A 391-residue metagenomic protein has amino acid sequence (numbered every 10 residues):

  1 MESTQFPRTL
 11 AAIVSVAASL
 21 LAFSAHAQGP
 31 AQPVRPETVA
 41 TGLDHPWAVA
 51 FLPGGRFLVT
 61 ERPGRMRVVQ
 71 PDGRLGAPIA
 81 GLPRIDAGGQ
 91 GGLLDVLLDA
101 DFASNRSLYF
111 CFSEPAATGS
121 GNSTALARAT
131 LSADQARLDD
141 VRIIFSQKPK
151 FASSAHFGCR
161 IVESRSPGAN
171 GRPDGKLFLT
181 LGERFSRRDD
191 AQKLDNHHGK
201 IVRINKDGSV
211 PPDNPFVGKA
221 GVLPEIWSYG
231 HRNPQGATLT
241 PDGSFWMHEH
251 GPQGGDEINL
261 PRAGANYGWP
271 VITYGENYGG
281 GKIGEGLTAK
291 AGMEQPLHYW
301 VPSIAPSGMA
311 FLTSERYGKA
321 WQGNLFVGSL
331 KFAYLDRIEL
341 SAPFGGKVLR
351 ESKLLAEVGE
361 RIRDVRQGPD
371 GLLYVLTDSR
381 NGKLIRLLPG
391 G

Functional and structural regions predicted by a protein language model:
E2-V14: Bacterial N-terminal signal peptides that target proteins for export
A22-S24: N-terminal signal peptide c-region/cleavage motif recognized by signal peptidases
H26-R188, G236-L239, S244-G251, P302-P343 (+1 more regions): Acidic, Gly/Ser/Thr-rich repeat motifs that build Ca2+-stabilized beta-propeller blades
A77-G91, D140-F157, K206-W227, W269-V301 (+1 more regions): Surface-exposed loop and turn segments in beta-propeller and other repeat-based domains that flank or scaffold
S113-A116, G251-D256, L260-Y267: Short edge-strand/loop segments of extracellular domains
T124-D134, L194-D207, P261-R262: Beta-propeller blade signature
D195-I204, D213-F245: Loop-centered beta-sheet repeat module
H231, G345-P369: Conserved blade-ending motifs and adjacent loop-strand segments that build the rim/top face of beta-propeller domains
